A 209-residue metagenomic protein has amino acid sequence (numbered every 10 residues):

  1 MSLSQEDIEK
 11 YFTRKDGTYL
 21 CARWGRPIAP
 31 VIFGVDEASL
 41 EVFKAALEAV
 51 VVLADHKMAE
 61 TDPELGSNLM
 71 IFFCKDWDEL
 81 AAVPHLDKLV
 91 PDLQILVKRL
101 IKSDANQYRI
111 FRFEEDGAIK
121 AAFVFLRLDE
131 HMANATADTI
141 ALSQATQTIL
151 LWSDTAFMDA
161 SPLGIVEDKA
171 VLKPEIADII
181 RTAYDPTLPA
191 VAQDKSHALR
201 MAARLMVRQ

Functional and structural regions predicted by a protein language model:
M1-E6, P91-I95, L205-Q209: Short N-terminal segments
M1-I71, K75-E79: Long alpha-helical, hydrophobic tracts
Q5, F33-L40, L89-L93, K169 (+1 more regions): Short, structured coil/loop segments at alpha-helix boundaries
I8, I28, I32, I71 (+8 more regions): Weak global preference for isoleucine
R14, R23-R26, R99, R109-R112 (+5 more regions): Arginine residue identity/basic-tract feature
A38, V42-F43, K57-S143: Long, folded non-catalytic interaction modules
A121-Q209: Glycine-rich, aromatic-bearing surface loops/beta-hairpins
